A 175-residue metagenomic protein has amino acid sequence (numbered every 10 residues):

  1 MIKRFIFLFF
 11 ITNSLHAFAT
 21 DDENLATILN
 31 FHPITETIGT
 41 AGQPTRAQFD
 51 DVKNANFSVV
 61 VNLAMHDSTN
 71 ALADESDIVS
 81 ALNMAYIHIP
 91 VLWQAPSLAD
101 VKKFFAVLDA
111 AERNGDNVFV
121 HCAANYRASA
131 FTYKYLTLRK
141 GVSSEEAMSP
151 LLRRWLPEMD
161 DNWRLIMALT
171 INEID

Functional and structural regions predicted by a protein language model:
M1-I2, N125: Intrinsically disordered, low-complexity sequence elements enriched in Ser/Thr/Gly/Pro
I2-L8: Sec-dependent signal peptide recognition, specifically the positively charged N-region followed immediately by
F9-F10, Y133: A periodicity- and composition-biased signal for non-globular, repetitive helical segments
T12-L15: N-terminal signal peptide c-region/cleavage motif recognized by signal peptidases
A17-V118, Y133-D175: Cys-dependent protein tyrosine phosphatase-like superfamily
V118-S129: A phosphate-binding catalytic loop at a beta-strand-loop-alpha-helix junction that coordinates phosphoryl groups
